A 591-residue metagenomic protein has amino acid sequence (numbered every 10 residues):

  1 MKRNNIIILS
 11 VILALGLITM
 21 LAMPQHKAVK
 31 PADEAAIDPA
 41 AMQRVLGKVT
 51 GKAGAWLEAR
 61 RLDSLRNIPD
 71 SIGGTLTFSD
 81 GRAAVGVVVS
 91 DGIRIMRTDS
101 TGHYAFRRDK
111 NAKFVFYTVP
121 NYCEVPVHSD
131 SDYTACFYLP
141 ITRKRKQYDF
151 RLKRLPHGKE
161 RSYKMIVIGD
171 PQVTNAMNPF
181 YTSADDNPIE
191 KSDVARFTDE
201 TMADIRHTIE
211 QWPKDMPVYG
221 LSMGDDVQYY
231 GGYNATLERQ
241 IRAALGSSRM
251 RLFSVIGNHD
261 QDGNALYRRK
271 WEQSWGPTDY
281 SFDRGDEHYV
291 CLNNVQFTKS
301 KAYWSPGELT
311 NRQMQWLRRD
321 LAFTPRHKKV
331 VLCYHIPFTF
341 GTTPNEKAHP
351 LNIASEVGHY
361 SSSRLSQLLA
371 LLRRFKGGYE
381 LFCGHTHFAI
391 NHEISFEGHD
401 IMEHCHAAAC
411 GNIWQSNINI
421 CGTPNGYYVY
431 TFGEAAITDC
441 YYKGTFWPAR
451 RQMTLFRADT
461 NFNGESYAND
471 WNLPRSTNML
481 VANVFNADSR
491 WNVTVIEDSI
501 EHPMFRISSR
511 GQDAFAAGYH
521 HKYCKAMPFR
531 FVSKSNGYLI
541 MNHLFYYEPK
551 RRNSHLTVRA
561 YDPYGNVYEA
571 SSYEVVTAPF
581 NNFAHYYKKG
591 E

Functional and structural regions predicted by a protein language model:
A28-V29, D38-G47, R151-H157, P171-T174 (+2 more regions): Conserved catalytic scaffold of divalent metal-dependent phosphoesterases
M42-G54, R60-S71, F78, Y122-E124 (+2 more regions): N-terminal active-site segment of His-dependent metallophosphoesterases
G74, T98-A112, F150, G537-F545: Glycine-centered loop-to-beta-strand initiation motif
T75-G81, G86-R97: Short amphipathic beta-strand segments in non-cytosolic proteins
I93-F106, R506-R510: Short, acidic Ser/Thr/Gly-rich low-complexity loop/linker segments typical of extracellular and cell-surface proteins
P120-H128, A135-K144, G231-P325, A348-E380 (+2 more regions): Extended active-site neighborhood of metal-dependent phosphoesterases/phosphodiesterases
D400-A487, W491-D498, N542-K550, S554-S571: Binuclear metal-dependent phosphoesterase catalytic core
Q512-Y546: Aromatic sugar-binding surface patches on proteins that engage polysaccharides or sugar-phosphate polymers
